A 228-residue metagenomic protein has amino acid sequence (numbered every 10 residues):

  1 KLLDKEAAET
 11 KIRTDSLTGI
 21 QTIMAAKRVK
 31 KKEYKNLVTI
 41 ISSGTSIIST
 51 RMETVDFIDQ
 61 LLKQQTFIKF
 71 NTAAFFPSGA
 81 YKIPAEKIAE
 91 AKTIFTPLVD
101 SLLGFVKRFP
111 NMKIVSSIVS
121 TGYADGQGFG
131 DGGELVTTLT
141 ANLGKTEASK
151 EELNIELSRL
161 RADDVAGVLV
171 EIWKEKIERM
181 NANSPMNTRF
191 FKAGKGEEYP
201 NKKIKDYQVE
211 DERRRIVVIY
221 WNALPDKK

Functional and structural regions predicted by a protein language model:
K1-F67: N-terminal targeting leaders that direct proteins to extracytoplasmic destinations
L37, I41, R108-F109, Y207: Short, flexible, glycine/charge-rich loop motifs used to bind or transfer phosphoryl groups or to couple energy/partner
S46-D56, F95-D100, V170-E171, G196-P200: A short linear-motif detector with a strong N-terminal bias
I58-D59, F76, A80-T137, A166-V170 (+2 more regions): Periplasmic peptidoglycan-binding/anchoring modules of Gram-negative envelope and division proteins
Q64, I83-E86, E90, S149 (+1 more regions): Conserved aromatic-histidine-acidic binding/catalytic patches
Q64-I68, P110-I114, D211-R213: Solvent-exposed loop and beta-edge segments used for protein-protein assembly and interaction
T66-K82, K145-S149: Acidic/histidine-rich, surface-exposed loop or edge segments in extracytoplasmic proteins
I114-S116, D131-I155, L160-K228: Periplasmic OmpA/Pal-like peptidoglycan-binding modules at the C-termini of bacterial envelope proteins
